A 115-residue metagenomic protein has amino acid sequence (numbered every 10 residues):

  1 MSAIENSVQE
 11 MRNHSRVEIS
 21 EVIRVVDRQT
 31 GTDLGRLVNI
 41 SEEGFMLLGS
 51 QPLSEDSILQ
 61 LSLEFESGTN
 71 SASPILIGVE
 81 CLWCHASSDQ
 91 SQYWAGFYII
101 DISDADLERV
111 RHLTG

Functional and structural regions predicted by a protein language model:
M1-I40, H112-G115: N-terminal helix initiation/capping motif
R28, E42, C84-Q90: Short, conserved beta-turn/loop elements at beta-strand boundaries and strand-helix junctions
G35-L37, I75-H85: Short beta-strand-centered aromatic/proline hotspots
E66-L76: Short, Lys/Arg- and Gly-enriched loop/turn segments at beta-strand edges
S88-G115: C-terminal output/interaction extensions
